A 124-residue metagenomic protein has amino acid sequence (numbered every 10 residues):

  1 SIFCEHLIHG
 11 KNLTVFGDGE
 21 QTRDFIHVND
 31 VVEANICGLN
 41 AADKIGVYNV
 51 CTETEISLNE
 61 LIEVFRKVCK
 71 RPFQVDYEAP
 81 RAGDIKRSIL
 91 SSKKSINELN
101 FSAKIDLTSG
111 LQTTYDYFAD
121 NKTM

Functional and structural regions predicted by a protein language model:
S1: Σ70-family region 2.3-2.4 aromatic/basic alpha-helix that recognizes the −10 promoter and nucleates DNA melting
C4-M124: C-terminal substrate-binding subdomain of Rossmann-fold SDR/epimerase-dehydratase oxidoreductases
